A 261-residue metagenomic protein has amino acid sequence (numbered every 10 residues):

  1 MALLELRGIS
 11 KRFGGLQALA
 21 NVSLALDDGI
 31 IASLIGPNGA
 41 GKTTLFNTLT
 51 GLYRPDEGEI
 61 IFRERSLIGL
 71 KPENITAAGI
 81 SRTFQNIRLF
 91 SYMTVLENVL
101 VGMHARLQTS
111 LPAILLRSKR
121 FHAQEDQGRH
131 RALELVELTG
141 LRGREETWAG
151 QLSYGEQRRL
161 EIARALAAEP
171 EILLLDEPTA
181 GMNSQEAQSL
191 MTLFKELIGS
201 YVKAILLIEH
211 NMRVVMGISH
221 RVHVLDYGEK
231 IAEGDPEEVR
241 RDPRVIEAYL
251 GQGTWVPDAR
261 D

Functional and structural regions predicted by a protein language model:
M1-D261: Glycine-rich phosphate-binding loops of nucleotide-dependent enzymes
